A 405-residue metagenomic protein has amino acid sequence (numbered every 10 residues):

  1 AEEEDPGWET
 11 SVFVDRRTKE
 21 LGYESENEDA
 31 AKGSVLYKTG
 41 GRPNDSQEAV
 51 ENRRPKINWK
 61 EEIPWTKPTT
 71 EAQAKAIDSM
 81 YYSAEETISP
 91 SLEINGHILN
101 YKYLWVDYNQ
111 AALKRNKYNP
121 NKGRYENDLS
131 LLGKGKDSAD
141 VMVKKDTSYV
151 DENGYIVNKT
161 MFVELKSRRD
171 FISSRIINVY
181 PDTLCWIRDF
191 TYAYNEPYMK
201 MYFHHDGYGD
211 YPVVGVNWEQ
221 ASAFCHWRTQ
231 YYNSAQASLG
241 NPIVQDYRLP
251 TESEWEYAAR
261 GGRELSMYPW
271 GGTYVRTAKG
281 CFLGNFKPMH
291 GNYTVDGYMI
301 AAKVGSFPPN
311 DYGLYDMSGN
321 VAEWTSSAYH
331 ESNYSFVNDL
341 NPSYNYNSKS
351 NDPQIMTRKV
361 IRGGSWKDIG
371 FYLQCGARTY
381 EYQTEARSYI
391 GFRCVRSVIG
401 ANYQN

Functional and structural regions predicted by a protein language model:
A1-I57, A235, V244-Q245: Conserved, well-structured beta-alpha core segment at the onset of a catalytic domain
F13, R17, R42-P43, I57-N58 (+13 more regions): Functional-site microenvironments in short loops/helix caps that host divalent-cation chemistry
D296, A386-S388: A short catalytic or substrate-binding loop motif that flags glycine-/basic-rich loops and adjacent residues that bind
I355, T384-A386: A generic structural micro-feature
S388-Q404: Short, structured beta-strand segments at or near domain termini in extracellular proteins/domains
